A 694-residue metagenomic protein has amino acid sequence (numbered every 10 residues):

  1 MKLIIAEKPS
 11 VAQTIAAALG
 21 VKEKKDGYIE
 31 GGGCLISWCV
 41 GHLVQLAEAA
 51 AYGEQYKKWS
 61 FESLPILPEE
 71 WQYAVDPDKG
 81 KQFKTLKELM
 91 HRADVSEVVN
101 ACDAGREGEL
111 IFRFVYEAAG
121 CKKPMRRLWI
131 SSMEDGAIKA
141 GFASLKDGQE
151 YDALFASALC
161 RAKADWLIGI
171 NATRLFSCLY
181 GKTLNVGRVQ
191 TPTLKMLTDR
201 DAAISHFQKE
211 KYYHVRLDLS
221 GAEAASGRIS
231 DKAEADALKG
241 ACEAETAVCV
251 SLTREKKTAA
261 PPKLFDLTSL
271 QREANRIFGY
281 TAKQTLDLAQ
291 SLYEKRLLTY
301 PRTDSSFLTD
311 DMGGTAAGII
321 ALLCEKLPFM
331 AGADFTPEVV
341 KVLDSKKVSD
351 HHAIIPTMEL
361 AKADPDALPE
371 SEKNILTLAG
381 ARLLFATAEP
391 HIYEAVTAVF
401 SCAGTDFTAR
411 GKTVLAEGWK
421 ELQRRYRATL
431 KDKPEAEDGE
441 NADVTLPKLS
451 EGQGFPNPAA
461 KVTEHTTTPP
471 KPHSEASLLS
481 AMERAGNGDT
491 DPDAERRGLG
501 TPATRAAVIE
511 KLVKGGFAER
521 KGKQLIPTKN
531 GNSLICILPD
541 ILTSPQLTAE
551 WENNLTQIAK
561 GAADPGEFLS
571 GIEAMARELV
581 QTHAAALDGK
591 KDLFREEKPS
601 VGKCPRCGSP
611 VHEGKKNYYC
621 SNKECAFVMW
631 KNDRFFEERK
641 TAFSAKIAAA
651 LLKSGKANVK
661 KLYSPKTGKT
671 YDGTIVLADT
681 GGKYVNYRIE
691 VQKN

Functional and structural regions predicted by a protein language model:
M1-A162, W166, D432, P469: Intrinsically disordered, low-complexity regulatory segments
M1-L3, A101-A104, G181-T183, R254-K263 (+3 more regions): Conserved short loop/turn motifs at secondary-structure junctions
K2-L3, K79, M90, T173 (+3 more regions): Basic, low-complexity terminal or inter-domain segments flanking catalytic cores
P9-A16, G33-I36, V40, D76-K87 (+19 more regions): Amphipathic alpha-helical transducer elements in NTP-driven molecular machines
P124, L194, L298: Conserved ATP-binding/catalytic motifs of P-loop helicase motor domains
D135-L219, R254-T258: C-terminal or mid-to-C-terminal helical accessory/interaction module adjacent to the motor/catalytic core
Q149, A233-F265, Q271: Metal- or metallocofactor-binding catalytic centers and their adjacent structured scaffolds across diverse enzyme
